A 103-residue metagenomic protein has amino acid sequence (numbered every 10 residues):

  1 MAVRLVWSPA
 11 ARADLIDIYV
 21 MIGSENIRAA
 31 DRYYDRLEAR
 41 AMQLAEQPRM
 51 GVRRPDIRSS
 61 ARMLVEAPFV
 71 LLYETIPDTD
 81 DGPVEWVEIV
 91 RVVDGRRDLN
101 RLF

Functional and structural regions predicted by a protein language model:
M1-A61, G82-P83: Basic, Lys/Arg-enriched alpha-helical interface segments
A13, L71, R97: Glycine-centered loop/turn positions within well-structured domains that cap or flank conserved ligand/cofactor-binding
I57, L64, L99: Short clusters of hydrophobic/aromatic residues that line enzyme substrate/ligand-binding pockets
S60-V65, L71: A beta-hairpin/wing motif
E74-F103: Enriched for short, Lys/Arg-rich terminal
